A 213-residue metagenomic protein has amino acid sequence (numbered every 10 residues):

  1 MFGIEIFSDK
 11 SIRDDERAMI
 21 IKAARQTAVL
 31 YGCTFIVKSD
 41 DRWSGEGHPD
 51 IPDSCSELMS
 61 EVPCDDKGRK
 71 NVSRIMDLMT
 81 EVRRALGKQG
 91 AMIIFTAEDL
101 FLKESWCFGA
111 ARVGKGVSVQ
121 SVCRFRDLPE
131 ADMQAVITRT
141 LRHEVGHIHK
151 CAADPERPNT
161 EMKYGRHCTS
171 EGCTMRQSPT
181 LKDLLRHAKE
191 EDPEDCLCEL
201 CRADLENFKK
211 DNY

Functional and structural regions predicted by a protein language model:
M1, Q89, G114, T169-G172: A structure-centric signal for secondary-structure junctions around beta-strands
M1-L102: Propeptide-to-catalytic entry region of secreted or membrane-anchored zinc metalloproteases
R13, N71, R112-V117, S121 (+1 more regions): Alpha-helix initiation/capping motif
A28, A111-R112, H167: Short, conserved catalytic or adaptor-binding loops enriched in Gly and charged residues
G32-T34, V119-R124, I148, A203-N207: Short, surface-exposed, polar/charged, turn-prone segments marking secondary-structure boundaries
R84-P155: Active-site-proximal segment of zinc-dependent metalloprotease catalytic domains
E130-Y213: The catalytic-center signature of Zn2+-dependent metalloproteases
